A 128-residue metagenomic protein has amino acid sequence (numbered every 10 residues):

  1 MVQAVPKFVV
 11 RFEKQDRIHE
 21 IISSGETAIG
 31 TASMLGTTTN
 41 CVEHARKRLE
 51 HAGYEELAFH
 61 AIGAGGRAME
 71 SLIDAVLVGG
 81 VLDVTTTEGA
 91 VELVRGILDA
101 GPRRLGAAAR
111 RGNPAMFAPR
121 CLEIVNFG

Functional and structural regions predicted by a protein language model:
M1-K7, T37-N40, H44, G63-A68 (+2 more regions): Conserved active-site and cofactor/substrate-binding residues in soluble primary-metabolism enzymes
M1-T37: Cap/lid and interdomain-hinge subdomains that line or gate substrate/regulatory clefts in soluble alpha/beta enzymes
K7-H19, K47-A61, S71-V78, D83-T86 (+1 more regions): Generic secondary-structure signature for well-ordered alpha-helical cores
G25-G63, R67, D74: Glycine-rich phosphate/diphosphate-binding loop of Rossmann-like nucleotide-binding domains
T27-C41, L77-I97: Glycine-rich phosphate/diphosphate-binding loops and the adjacent beta-loop-alpha structural elements that coordinate
R67-I73, E123-G128: Glycine-rich, charge-decorated loop segments at or immediately adjacent to ligand/cofactor-binding or catalytic sites
V84-G128: A glycine- and small/hydrophobic-rich beta-loop-beta segment that serves as a flexible "lid/hinge" or phosphate-binding
